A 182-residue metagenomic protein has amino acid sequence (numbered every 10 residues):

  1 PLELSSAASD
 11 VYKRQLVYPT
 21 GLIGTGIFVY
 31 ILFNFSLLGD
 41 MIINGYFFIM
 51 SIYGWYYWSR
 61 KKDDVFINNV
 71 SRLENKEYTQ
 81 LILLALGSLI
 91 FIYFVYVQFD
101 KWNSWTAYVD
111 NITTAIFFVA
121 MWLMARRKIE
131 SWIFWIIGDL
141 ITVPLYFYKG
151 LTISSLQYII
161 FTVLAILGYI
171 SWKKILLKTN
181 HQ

Functional and structural regions predicted by a protein language model:
P1-A8, Y12: Single conserved hydrophobic/aromatic residue that forms the stacking wall/gate of nucleotide- or nucleobase-binding
L4-S6, I23-V29, A115-A120, I137-P144: Hydrophobic, membrane-inserted alpha-helices
S5, Y78-Y96, T162-A165: Hydrophobic core of alpha-helical transmembrane segments in multi-pass integral membrane proteins
Y30-D40, V97-N103, F147-I153: Helix-coil boundary and interhelical linker segments in multi-pass alpha-helical membrane proteins
Y46-D63: Membrane-water interface of transmembrane alpha-helices
F66-Q80: Juxtamembrane helix-capping/reentrant segments at transmembrane boundaries
F91-F99, N111-K128: Alpha-helical transmembrane segments in multipass membrane proteins, preferentially the mid-helix core
S131-I136, I141-N180: C-terminal transmembrane-bundle signature of multipass membrane proteins, characterized by strong activation on
